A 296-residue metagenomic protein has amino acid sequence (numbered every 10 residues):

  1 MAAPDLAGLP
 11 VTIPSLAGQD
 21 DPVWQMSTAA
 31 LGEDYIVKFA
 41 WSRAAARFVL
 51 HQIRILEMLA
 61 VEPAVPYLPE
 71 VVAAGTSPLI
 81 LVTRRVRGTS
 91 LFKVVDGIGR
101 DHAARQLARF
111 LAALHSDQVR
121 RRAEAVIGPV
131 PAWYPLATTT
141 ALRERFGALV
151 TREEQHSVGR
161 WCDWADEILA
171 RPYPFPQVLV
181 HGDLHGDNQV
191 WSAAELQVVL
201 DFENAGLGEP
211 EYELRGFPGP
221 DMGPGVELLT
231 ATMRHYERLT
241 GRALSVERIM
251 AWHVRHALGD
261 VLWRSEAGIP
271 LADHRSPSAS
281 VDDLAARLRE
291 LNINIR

Functional and structural regions predicted by a protein language model:
M1-T12, D117-G182, G241, A279-R296: An alpha-helical support segment within catalytic cores of ATP-dependent transferases
P14-W133: ATP-binding pocket architecture of kinase catalytic cores
G32, P78, F175-Q177, E195: Conserved catalytic motifs of the protein kinase core domain
S42, V82-G97, S116-V119, T139-G147 (+1 more regions): A glycine-centered beta->alpha junction motif in the catalytic cores of kinase/phosphotransferase enzymes
A46, Q177-L179, H185-G186, V190-L244: Active-site Asp-x-Gly
T76-P78, A193-E195, V254-A257: Short strand-connecting beta-turns/loops that link adjacent beta-strands
R215-R296: Helix-rich C-terminal or lid/interface subdomains of diverse kinases
